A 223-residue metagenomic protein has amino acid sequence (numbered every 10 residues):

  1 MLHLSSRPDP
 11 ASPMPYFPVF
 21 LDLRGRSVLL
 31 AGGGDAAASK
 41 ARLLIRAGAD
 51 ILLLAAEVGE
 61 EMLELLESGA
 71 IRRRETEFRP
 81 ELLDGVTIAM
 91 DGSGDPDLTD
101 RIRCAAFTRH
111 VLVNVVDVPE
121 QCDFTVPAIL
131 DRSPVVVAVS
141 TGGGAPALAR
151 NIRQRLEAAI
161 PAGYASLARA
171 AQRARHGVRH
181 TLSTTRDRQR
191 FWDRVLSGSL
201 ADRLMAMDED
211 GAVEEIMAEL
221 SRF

Functional and structural regions predicted by a protein language model:
M1-L66: Hydrophobic, well-ordered beta-alpha structural blocks that scaffold small-molecule cofactor pockets
S27, T87-I88: Structural motif
G34-A36, P96-D97, G143: Residue-level detector of alpha-helix initiation sites
A55, R73-E77, D117: Short loop/edge segments at beta-strand edges and connector loops that shape dinucleotide/nucleotide cofactor-binding
E64-D84: Glycine-rich, highly charged phosphate/nucleotide-binding loops
I88-G94, T99-V126: ADP-ribose/adenylate-binding Rossmann-like module
G94, V115-A165: E1/E1-like adenylate-forming module used to activate ubiquitin-like modifiers and sulfur-carrier proteins
G143-F223: An accessory alpha-helical subdomain
